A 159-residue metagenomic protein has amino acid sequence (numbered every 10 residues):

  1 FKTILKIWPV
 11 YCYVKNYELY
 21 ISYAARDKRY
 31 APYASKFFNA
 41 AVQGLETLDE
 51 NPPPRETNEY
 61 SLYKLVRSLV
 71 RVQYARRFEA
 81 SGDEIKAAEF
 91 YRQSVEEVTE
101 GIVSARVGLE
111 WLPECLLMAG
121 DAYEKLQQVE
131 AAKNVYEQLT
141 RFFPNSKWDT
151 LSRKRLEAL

Functional and structural regions predicted by a protein language model:
F1-L159: Acidic, polar-rich low-complexity tracts and alpha-helical solenoid repeat scaffolds
